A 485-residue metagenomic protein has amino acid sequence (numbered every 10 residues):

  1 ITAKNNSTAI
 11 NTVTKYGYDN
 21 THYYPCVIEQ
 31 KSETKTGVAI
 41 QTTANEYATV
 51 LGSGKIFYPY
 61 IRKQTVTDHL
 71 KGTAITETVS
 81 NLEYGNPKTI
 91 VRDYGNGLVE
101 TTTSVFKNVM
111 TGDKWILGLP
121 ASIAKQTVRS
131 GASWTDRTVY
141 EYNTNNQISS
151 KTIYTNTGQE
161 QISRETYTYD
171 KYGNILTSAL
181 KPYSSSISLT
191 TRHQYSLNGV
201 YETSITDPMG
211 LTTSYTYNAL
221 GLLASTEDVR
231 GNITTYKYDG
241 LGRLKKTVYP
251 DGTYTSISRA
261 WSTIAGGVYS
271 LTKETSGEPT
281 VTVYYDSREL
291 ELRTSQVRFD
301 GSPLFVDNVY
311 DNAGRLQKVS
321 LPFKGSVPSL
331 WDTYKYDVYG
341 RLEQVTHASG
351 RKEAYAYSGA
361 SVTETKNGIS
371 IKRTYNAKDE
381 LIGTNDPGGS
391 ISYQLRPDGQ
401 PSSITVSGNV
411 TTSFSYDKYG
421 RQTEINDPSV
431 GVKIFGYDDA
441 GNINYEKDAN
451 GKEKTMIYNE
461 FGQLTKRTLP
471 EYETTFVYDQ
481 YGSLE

Functional and structural regions predicted by a protein language model:
I1-G17, Y23-D427, G431-D448, K452-L469 (+1 more regions): Beta-strand elements of repeat-based all-beta scaffolds
